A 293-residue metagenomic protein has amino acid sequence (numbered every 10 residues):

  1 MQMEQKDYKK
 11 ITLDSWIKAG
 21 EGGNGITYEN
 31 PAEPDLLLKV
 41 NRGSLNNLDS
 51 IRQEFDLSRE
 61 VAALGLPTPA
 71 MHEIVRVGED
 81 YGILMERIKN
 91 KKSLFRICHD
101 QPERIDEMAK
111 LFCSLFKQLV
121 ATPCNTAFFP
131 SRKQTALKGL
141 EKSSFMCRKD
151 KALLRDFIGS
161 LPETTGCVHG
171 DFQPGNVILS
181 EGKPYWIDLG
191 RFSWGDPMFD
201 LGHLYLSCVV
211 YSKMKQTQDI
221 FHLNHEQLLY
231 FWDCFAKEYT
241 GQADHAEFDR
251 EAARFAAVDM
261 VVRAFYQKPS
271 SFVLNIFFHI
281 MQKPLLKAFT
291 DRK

Functional and structural regions predicted by a protein language model:
Q2-K9, A121-G170, P174-G175, S180: An alpha-helical support segment within catalytic cores of ATP-dependent transferases
G23-R52: ATP-binding glycine-rich loop module of kinase domains
L48-L64: The N-lobe alphaC helix and its flanking beta3-alphaC-beta4 segment of protein kinase-like domains, centered on
A70-Y81: Short beta-strand micro-motifs within the conserved protein kinase catalytic domain, predominantly in the N-lobe
I83-K91: Short pocket-lining segment of the protein kinase catalytic domain that shapes the ATP-binding cleft
K91-F129: Conserved kinase catalytic-core helix
L201-Q242, A257-F272: Active-site activation/catalytic loop segments of kinase-like enzymes and analogous catalytic loops in related
V258-K293: ATP/Mg2+ or Mg2+-diphosphate-binding catalytic cores that bind nucleotide phosphates or diphosphates via glycine-rich
